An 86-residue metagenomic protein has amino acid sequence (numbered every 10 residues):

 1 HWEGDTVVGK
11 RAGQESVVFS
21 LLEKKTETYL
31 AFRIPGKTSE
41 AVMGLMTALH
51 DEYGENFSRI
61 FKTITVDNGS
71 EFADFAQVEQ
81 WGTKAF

Functional and structural regions predicted by a protein language model:
H1-K10: Two-metal-ion RNase H-like nuclease active-site motif
D5, E27, M46, I64-D67: Mobile genetic element proteins and their domesticated derivatives, centered on retroelements and DNA transposons
V7, Q14-L30, P35: Short conserved beta-strand segments at catalytic cores or DNA/RNA-binding microdomains of nucleic-acid binding
Q14, A73-Q77: Short, well-ordered secondary-structure micro-motifs
A31-N56: Active-site beta-loop-alpha junctions of metal-dependent nucleic acid enzymes, especially the RNase H-like/DDE
E55, E71-F72, W81-K84: Terminal helix-to-tail segments of small alpha-helical proteins
S58-D74: Acidic/histidine-rich, metal-coordinating catalytic segments
I64-V66, G82-F86: RNase H-like polynucleotidyl transferase catalytic core
